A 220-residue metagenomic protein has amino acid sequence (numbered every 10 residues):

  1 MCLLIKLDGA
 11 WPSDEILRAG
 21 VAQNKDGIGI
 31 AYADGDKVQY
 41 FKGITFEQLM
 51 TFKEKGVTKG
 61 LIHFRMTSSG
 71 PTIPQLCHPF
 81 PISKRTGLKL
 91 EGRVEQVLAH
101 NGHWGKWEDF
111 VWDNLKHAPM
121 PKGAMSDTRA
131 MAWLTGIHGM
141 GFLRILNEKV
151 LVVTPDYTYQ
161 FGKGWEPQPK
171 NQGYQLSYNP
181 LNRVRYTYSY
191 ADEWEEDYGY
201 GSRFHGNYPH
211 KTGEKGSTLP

Functional and structural regions predicted by a protein language model:
M1-P220: Conserved short alpha-helical segments that host acidic/polar catalytic motifs at enzyme active sites
